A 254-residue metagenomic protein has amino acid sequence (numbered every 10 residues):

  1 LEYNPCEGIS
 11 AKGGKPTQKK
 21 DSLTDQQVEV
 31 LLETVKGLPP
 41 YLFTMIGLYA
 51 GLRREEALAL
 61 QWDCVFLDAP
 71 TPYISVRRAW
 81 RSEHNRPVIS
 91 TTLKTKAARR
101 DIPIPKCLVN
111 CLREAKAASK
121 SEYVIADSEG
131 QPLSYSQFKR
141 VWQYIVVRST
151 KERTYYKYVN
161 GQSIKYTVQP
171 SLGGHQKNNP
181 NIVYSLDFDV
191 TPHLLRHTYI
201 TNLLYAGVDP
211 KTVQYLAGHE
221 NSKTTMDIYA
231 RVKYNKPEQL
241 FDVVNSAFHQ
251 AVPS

Functional and structural regions predicted by a protein language model:
L1-E2, E114: Arg/Lys-rich amphipathic alpha helix in sigma70-family domain 2
E2-L60, P70, A97-A98: Basic, Lys/Arg- and aromatic-enriched nucleic-acid-binding interface segment
E7-G8, T71-V76, I125, T191 (+3 more regions): Short functional hotspots where side chains directly engage DNA or cofactors
G8-G13, Q26-Q27, L60-A115: Conserved tyrosine-mediated DNA breakage-rejoining catalytic core shared by Y-recombinases
S10, T24, L32, R77 (+3 more regions): Residue-level detector of conserved, well-ordered beta-strand and adjacent loop positions that form binding/recognition
E29, E33-L38, A50, I102 (+4 more regions): Short, basic (Lys/Arg/His-rich) helix/loop patches that form interaction surfaces in the mid-to-C-terminal regions
V30-T34, N85-S90, A206, D227 (+1 more regions): DNA/chromatin major-groove-contacting recognition/catalytic segments
A69-P70, H84-R99, K106-L108, S128-E129 (+3 more regions): C-terminal secondary-structure termini that scaffold catalytic or DNA-interacting sites
